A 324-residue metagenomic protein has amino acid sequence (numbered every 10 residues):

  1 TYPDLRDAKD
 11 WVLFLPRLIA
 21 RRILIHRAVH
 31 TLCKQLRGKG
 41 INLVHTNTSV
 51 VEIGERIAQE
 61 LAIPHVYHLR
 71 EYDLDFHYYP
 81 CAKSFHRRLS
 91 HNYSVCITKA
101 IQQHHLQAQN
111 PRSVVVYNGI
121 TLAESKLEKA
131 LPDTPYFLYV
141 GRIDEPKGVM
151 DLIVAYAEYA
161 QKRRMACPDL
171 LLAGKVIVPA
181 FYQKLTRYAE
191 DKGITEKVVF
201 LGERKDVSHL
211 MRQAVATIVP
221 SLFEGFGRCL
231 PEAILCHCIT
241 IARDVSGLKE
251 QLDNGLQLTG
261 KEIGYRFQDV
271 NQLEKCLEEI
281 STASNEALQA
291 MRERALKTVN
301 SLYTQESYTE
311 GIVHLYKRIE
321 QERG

Functional and structural regions predicted by a protein language model:
A100, G119: Carbohydrate-associated surface elements
P135, R142-A160, L170, A180-Q183 (+1 more regions): A conserved mid-protein helix/loop that constitutes part of the nucleotide-sugar donor-binding site
D169-T195: Short, structured helix-loop element that forms part of the nucleotide-activated donor/catalytic region
E203, L222: Aromatic "clamp/platform" in nucleotide-sugar-dependent glycosyltransferases that forms part of the donor/acceptor
G227-L230, L248: Short glycine/serine-rich donor-binding loops of glycosyltransferases
I239-A242, S246-K249: Short hydrophobic beta-strand element within catalytic cores of glycosyltransferases and related nucleotide-activated
N254, L258-N271, E279-N285: Conserved acidic donor-binding segment of nucleotide-sugar-dependent glycosyltransferases
Q289-K317: A charged, aromatic-enriched C-terminal amphipathic alpha-helix characteristic of glycosyltransferases across folds
